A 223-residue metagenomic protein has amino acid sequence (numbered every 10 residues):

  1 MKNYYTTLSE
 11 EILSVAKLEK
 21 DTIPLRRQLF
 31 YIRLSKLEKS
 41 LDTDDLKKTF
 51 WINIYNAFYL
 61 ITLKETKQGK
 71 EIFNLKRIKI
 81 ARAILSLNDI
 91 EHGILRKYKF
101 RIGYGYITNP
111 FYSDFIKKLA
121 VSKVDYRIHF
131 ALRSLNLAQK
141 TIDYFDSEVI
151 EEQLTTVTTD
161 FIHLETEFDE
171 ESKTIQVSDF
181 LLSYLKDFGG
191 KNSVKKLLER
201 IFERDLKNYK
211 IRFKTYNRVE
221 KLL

Functional and structural regions predicted by a protein language model:
M1-L223: Interaction/scaffold regions that mediate signaling and macromolecular assembly across diverse proteins
